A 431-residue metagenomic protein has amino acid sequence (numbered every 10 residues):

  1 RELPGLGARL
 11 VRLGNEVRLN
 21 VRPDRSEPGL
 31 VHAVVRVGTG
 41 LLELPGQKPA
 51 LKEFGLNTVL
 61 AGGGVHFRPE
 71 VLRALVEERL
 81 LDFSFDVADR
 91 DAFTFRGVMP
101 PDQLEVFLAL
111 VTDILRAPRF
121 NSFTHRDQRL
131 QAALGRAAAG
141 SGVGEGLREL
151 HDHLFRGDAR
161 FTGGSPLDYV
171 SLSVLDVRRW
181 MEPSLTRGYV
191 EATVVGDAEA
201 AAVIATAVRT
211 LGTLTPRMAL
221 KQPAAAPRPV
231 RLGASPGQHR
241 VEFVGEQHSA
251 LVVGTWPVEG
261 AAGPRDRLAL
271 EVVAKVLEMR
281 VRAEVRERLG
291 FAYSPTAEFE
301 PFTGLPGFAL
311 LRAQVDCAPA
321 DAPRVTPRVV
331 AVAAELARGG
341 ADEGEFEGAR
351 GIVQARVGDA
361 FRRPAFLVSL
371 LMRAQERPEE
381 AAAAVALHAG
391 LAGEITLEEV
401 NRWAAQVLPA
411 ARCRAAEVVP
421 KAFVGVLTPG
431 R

Functional and structural regions predicted by a protein language model:
R1-E2, R356: Non-catalytic accessory/assembly modules
E2-P28: N- or domain-start disorder-to-order transition segments that initiate the globular core
R9-V11, F85-V87, M181-S184, E242-E246 (+2 more regions): Replace "in large, NTP-powered and nucleic-acid-processing enzymes" with "in large, NTP-powered factors and other
N20, E27-A117, D127-S171, R187-V195 (+4 more regions): M16 family metallopeptidases and their MPP-like homologs
N121, R217-P223, G339-F346: Flexible helix-coil linker/hinge segments at domain or subdomain boundaries
E191-G260, V419-R431: An aromatic/glycine/proline-enriched structural segment found at the starts of mature extracellular/organellar domains
A389, E399-R402: Mature hydrolase/peptidase catalytic cores and their serpin-fold inhibitory cores, especially in secreted
